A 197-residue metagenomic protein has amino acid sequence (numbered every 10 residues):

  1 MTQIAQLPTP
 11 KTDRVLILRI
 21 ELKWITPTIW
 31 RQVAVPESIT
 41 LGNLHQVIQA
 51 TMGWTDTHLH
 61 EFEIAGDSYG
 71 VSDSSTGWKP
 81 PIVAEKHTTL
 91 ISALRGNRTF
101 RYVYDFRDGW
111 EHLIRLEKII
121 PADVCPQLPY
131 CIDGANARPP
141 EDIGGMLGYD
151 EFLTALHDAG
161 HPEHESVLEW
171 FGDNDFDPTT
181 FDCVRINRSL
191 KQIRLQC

Functional and structural regions predicted by a protein language model:
M1-C197: Short linear regulatory motifs enriched in tryptophan with gly/pro/ser
